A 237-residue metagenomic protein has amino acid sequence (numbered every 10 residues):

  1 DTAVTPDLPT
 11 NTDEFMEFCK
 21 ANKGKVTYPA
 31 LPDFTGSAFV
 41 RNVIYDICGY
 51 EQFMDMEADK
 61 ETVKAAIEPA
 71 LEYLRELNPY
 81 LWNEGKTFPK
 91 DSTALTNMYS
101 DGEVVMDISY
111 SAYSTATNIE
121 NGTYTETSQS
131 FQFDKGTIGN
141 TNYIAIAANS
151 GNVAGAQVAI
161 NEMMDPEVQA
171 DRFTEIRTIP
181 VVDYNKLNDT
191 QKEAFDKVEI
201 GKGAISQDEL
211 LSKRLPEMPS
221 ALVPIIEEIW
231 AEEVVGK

Functional and structural regions predicted by a protein language model:
D1, M16, V40-I44, L71-N78 (+6 more regions): Non-transmembrane alpha-helical segments in soluble domains of secreted/periplasmic/extracellular proteins
D1-T10, G36-Q52, G139-A145: Periplasmic solute-binding protein
A3-T5, P32-G36, A112-T115, G136-T137 (+1 more regions): Solvent-exposed loop/turn segments at secondary-structure junctions within structured extracellular/periplasmic domains
E14-D55: Extracytoplasmic/periplasmic solute-binding protein
G36, D55-P89: Glycine-centered hinge/linker elements that transmit conformational signals in sensory and ligand-binding systems
W82-N149, D189-Q191, F195: Extracytoplasmic/periplasmic substrate-binding proteins
N97-M98, G203-K237: Conserved C-terminal helix/tail region of periplasmic/extracytoplasmic solute-binding proteins
T137, N142-K213: Mature extracytoplasmic/periplasmic domains
